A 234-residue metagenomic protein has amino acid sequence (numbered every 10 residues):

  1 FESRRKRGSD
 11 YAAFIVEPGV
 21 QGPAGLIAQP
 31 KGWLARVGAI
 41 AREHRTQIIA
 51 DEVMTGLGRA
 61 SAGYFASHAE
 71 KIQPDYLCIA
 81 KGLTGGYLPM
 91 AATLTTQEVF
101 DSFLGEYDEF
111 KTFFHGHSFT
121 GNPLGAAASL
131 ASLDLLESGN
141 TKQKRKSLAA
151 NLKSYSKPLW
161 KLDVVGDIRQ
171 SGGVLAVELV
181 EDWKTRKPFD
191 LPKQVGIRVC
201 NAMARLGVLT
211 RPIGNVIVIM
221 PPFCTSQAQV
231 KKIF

Functional and structural regions predicted by a protein language model:
F1-F234: Conserved N-terminal phosphate-binding loop of PLP-dependent enzymes in the Aspartate aminotransferase
